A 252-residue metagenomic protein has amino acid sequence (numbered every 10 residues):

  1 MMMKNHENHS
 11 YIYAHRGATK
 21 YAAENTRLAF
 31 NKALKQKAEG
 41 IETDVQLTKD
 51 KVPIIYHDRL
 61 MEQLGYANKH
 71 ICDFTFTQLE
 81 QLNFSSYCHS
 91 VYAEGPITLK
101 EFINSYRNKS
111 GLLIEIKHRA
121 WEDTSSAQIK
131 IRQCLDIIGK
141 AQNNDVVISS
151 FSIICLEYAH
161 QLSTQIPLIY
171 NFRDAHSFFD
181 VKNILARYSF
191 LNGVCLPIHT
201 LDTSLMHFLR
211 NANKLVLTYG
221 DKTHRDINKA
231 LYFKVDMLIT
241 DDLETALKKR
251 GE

Functional and structural regions predicted by a protein language model:
M1-E252: Phosphate-group recognition and catalysis centered on beta-loop-alpha active-site segments
